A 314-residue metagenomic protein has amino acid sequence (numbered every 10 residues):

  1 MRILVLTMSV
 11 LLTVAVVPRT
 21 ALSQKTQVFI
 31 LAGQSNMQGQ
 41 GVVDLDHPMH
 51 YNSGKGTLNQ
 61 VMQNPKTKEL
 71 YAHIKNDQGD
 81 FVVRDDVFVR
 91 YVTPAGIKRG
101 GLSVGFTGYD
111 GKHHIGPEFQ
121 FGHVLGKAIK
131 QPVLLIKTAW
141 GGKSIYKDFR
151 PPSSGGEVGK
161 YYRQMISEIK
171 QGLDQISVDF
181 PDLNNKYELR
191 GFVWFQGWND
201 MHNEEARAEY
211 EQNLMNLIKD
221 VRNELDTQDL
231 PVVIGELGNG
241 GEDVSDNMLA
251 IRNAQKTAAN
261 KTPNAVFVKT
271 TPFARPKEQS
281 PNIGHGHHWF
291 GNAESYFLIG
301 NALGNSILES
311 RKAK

Functional and structural regions predicted by a protein language model:
V5, A21-L22: Short, surface-exposed loop and linker segments with low hydrophobicity and enrichment for Pro/Ser/Thr
V5-A15: Bacterial N-terminal signal peptides
L22-K314: Cell-envelope and extracellular/periplasmic
